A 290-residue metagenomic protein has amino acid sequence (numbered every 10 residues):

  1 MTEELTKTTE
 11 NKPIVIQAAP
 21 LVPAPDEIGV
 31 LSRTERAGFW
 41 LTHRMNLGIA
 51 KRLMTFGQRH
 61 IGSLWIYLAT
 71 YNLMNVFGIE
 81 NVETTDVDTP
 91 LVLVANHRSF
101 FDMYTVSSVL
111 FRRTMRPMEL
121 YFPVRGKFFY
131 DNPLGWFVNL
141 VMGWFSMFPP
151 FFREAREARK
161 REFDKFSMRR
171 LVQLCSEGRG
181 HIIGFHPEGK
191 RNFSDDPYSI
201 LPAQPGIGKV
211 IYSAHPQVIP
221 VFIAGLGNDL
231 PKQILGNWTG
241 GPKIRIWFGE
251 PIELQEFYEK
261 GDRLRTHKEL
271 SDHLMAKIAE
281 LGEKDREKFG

Functional and structural regions predicted by a protein language model:
T2-A37, L41-T42, R161-G290: Non-catalytic C-terminal accessory region of glycerolipid acyltransferases and related lyso-lipid remodeling enzymes
P23-F77, T105-S108, R112, P133-F145: A transmembrane-helix-recognition feature enriched in membrane-embedded lipid enzymes and envelope glyco-/phospholipid
R52, Y67-L73, A158-F163, D196-Y198: Short, flexible loop segments at the rims of nucleotide/cofactor-binding pockets, characterized by
I61-G62, V76-N81, L110, M168-R170 (+2 more regions): A generic local structural motif
W65-H97: Helix-to-loop junction immediately C-terminal to a conserved catalytic motif
N72, R116-M118, P242-I244: Residue-level signal for beta-strand positions within conserved beta-sheet cores that form or flank
V82-T85, R113, L174-G178: Hydrophobic helix-cap positions at the C-terminus of alpha-helices in RecA-like/P-loop ATPase nucleotide-binding cores
D86-K160: Catalytic core of membrane glycerolipid acyltransferases/transacylases, capturing the structured, soluble-facing
